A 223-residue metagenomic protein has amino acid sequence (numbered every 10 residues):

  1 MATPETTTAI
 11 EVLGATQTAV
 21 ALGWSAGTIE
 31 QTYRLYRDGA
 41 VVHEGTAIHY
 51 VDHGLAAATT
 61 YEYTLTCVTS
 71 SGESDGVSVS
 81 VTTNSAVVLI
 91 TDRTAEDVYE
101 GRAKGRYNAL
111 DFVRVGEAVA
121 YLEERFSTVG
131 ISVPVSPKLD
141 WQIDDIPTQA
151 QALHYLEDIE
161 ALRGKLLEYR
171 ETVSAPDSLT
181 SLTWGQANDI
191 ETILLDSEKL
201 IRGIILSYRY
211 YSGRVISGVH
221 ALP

Functional and structural regions predicted by a protein language model:
M1-I29, A57, T69-T91: Pro/Thr/Ser/Gly-rich low-complexity, intrinsically disordered linker/stalk tracts
I10, A40-V42, V51, R102 (+1 more regions): Short, flexible active-site loop motifs that bind/organize anionic cofactors or intermediates
E30-A58, S70-V77: Recognizes extended acidic, P/S/T-rich segments that occur within or adjacent to Ig-like beta-sandwich modules
N84-P223: Extracellular "spike/adhesin" assembly and maturation modules and analogous cytosolic coiled-coil scaffolds
